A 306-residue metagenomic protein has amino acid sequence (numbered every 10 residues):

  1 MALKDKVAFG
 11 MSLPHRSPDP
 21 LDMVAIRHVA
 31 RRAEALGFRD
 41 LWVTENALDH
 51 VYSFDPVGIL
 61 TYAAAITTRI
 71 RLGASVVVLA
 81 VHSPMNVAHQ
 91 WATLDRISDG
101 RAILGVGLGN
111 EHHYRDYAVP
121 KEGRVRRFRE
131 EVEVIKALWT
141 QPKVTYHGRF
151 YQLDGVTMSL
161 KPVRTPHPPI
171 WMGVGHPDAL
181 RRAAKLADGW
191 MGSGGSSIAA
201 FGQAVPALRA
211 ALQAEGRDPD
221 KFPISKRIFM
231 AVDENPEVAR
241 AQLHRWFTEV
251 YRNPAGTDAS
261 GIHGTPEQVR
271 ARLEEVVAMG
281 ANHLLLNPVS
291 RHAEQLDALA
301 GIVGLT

Functional and structural regions predicted by a protein language model:
M1-I66, P168, V289: N-terminal beta1-alpha1-beta2 module of alpha/beta enzyme domains
M1-P18, N110-R115, H147-H167, D233-S260: N-terminal small/glycine-rich loop or linker at the start of catalytic domains across soluble metabolic enzymes
A2-D22, V81-Y146, F150, S193-G194 (+2 more regions): Flexible, glycine-rich active-site loops centered on histidine and acidic residues that chelate a metal or position
V7-L13, L41-V43, L72-S75, A102-V106 (+4 more regions): Hydrophobic faces of well-ordered beta-strands that scaffold small-molecule active sites in alpha/beta enzyme cores
M11-V24, V77-M85, R164-G175, M230-A231 (+1 more regions): Active-site mouth loops of central-metabolism enzymes
P20-A33, N86-Q90, M172-K185, Q242-L243 (+1 more regions): Short, acidic/polar
A33, G37, A63, L94 (+10 more regions): Conserved, mostly hydrophobic/aromatic
H50-A74, R127-V134, L138, L299-T306: Alpha-helix-loop-beta-strand connector modules within alpha/beta enzyme cores
